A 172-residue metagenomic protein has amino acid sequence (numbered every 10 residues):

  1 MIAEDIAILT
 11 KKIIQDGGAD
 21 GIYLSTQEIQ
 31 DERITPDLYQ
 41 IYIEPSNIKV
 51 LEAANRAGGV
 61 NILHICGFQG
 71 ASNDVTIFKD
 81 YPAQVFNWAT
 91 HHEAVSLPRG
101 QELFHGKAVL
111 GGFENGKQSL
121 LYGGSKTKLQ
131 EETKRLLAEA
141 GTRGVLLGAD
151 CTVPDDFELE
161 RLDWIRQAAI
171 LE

Functional and structural regions predicted by a protein language model:
M1-E172: Active-site loop segments of alpha/beta catalytic cores
